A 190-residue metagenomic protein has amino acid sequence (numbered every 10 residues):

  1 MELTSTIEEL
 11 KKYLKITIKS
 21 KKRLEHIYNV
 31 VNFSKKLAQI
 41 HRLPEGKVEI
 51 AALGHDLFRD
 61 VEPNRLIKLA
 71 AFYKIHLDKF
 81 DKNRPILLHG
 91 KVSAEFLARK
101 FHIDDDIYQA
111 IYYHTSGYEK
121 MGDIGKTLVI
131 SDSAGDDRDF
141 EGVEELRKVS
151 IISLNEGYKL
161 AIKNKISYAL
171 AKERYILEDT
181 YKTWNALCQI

Functional and structural regions predicted by a protein language model:
L3-S20: Generic N-terminal amphipathic, Lys/Arg-enriched alpha-helix
K12-T17, L37-G157: Divalent metal-dependent catalytic cores for phosphoryl transfer on phosphate-bearing substrates
N155-I162, A169, E173: Helix-rich interaction surfaces within compact, conserved domain-sized segments that mediate assembly or partner
I166-I190: Charged phosphate-binding loop/patch that engages nucleotide di/tri-phosphates or the phosphate backbone of nucleic
